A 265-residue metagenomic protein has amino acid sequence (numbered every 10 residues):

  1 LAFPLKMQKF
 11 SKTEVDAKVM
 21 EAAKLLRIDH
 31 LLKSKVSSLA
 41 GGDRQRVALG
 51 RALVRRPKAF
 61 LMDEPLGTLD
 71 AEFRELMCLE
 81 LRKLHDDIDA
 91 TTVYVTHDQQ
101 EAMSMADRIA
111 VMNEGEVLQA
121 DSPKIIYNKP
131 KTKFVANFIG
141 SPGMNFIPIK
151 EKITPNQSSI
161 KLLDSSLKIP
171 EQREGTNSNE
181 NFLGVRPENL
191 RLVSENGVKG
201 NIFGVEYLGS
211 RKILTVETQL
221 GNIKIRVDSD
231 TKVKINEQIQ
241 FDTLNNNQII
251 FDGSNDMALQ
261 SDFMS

Functional and structural regions predicted by a protein language model:
L1-F134: ABC ATPase nucleotide-binding domains
P4, G41-G42, G50, G67 (+9 more regions): Glycine-centered flexibility sites
F60-D63, A71, M103-A106, E114-D121 (+6 more regions): A generic short-segment signal for beta-strand/edge and adjacent turn/coil regions
K129-E151, L244: C-terminal boundary and immediately downstream tail of ABC-type ATPase nucleotide-binding domains
P142-F146, P155-S265: Non-catalytic connector elements of ABC transporters
